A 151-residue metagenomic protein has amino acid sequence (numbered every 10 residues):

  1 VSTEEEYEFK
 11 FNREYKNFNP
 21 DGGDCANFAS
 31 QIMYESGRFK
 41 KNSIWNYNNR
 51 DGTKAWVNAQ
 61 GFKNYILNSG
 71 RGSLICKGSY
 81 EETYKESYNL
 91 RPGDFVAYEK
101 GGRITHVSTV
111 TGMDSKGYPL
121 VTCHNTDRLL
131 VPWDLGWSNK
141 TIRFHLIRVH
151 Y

Functional and structural regions predicted by a protein language model:
V1-V57: N-terminal capping segments
G23-I32, V107-T111, T122-C123: Active-site scaffold segments
S36-R38, R91-F95, I142: Loop/turn elements at helix/coil->beta-strand transitions in domains of secreted/extracellular proteins
N42-W45, V107, W133: Short, solvent-exposed loop/turn and secondary-structure capping segments
N49-L120: ...with weaker cross-activation on analogous glycine-rich loops/strands in unrelated enzymes
L120-R128, W133-Y151: Low-complexity, Gly/Ser/Thr/Pro-rich intrinsically disordered linker/tail segments
